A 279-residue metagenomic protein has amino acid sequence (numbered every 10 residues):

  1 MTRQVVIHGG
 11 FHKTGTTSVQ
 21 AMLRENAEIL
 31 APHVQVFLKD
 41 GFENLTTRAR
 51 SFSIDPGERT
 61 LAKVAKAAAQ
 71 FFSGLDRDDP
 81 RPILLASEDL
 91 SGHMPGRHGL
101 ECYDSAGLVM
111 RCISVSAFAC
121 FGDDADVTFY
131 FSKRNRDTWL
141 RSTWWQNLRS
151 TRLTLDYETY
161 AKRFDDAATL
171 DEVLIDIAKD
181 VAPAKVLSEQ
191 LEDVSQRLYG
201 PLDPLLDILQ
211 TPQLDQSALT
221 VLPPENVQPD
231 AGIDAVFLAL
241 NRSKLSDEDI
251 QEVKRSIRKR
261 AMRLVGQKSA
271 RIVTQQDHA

Functional and structural regions predicted by a protein language model:
M1-A279: Anion-recognition interface
